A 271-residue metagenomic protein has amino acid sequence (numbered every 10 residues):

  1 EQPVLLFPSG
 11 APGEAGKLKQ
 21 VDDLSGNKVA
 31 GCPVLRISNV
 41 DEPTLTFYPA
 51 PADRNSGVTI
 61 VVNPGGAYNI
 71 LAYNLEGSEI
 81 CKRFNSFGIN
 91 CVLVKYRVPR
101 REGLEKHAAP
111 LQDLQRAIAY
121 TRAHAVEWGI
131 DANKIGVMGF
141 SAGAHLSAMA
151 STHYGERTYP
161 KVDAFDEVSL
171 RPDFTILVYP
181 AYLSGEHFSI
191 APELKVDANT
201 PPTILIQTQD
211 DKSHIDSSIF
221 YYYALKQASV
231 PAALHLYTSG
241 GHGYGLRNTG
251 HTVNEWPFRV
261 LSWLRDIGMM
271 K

Functional and structural regions predicted by a protein language model:
E1-R54: N-terminal cap/lid segment of alpha/beta-hydrolase-fold proteins
S56-G65: Short beta-strand element of the alpha/beta-hydrolase
P64-N69, Q209-D211: Active-site glycine-rich loops that stabilize anionic/oxyanionic intermediates across multiple enzyme folds
A72-Y73, E79-I80, Y96-G129, N248-N254: Catalytic nucleophile-loop/oxyanion-hole region of alpha/beta-hydrolase and closely related hydrolase-like folds
Q112-A198: Primarily recognizes the serine-hydrolase "nucleophile elbow" in alpha/beta-hydrolase and SGNH/GDSL folds
I204-Q207: Short beta-strand/loop motif that positions the catalytic acidic residue of the alpha/beta-hydrolase fold
K212-I219: Conserved alpha/beta-hydrolase "acid-adjacent" motif
I219-K271: C-terminal catalytic histidine-bearing segment of alpha/beta-hydrolase fold enzymes
